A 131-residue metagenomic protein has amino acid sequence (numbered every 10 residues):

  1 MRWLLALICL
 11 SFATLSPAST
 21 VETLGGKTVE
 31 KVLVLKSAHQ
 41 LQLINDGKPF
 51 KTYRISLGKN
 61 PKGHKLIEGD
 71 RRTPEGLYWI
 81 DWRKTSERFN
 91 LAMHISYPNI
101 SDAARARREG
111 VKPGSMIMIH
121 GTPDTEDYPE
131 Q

Functional and structural regions predicted by a protein language model:
M1-L4: Positively charged n-region of N-terminal signal peptides that target proteins for export
S11-S16: N-terminal signal peptide c-region/cleavage motif recognized by signal peptidases
S19-E130: Gly/Pro-biased beta-strand-loop elements
